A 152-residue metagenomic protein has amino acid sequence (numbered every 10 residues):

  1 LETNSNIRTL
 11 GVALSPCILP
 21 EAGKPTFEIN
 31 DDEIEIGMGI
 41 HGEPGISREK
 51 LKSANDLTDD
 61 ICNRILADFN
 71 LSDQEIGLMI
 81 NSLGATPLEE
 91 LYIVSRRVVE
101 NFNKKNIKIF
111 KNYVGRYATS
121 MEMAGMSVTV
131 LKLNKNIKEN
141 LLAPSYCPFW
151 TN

Functional and structural regions predicted by a protein language model:
L1-I93: Mixed-charge interfacial surface used for oligomerization/domain docking and macromolecular partner engagement
R64-N152: C-terminal non-catalytic interaction/assembly regions of soluble proteins
